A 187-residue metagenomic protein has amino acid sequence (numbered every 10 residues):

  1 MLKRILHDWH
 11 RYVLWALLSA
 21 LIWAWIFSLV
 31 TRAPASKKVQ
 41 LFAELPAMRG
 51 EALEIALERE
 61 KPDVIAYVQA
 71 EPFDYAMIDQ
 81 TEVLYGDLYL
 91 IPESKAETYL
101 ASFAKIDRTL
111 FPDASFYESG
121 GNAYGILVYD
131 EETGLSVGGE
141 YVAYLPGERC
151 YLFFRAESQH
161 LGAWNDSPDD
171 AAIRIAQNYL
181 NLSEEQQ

Functional and structural regions predicted by a protein language model:
M1-W9: Short, Lys/Arg-rich N-terminal segment immediately upstream of the first membrane anchor
D8-T31: Hydrophobic membrane-insertion alpha-helices, especially the h-region of bacterial N-terminal signal peptides
F27-P34, G139-Y144: Short boundary motifs at domain starts and secondary-structure transition points
P34, L41-E97: Early extracytoplasmic/lumenal segment of secretory-pathway proteins
A52-K61, Y99, A176-Q187: Hydrophobic, Leu/Ile/Phe/Ala-enriched alpha-helical segments that form helix-helix packing faces
V64-I65, L84-D87, D170-I173, L182-Q187: Loop/turn elements at helix/coil->beta-strand transitions in domains of secreted/extracellular proteins
Y75-D130, G134: Extracytoplasmic "Venus flytrap"/periplasmic binding protein-like
G121-E184: Periplasmic solute-binding protein
